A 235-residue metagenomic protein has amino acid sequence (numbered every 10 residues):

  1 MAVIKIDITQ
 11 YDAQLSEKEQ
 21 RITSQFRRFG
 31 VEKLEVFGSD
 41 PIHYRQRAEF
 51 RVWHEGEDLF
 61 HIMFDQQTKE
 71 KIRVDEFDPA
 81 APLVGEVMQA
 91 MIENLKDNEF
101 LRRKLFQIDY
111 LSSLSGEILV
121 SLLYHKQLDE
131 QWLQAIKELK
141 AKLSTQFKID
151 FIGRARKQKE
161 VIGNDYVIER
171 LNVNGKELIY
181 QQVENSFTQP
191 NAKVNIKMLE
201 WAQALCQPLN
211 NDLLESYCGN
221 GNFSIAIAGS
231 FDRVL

Functional and structural regions predicted by a protein language model:
M1-L235: Accessory RNA-recognition modules of RNA-modification enzymes
